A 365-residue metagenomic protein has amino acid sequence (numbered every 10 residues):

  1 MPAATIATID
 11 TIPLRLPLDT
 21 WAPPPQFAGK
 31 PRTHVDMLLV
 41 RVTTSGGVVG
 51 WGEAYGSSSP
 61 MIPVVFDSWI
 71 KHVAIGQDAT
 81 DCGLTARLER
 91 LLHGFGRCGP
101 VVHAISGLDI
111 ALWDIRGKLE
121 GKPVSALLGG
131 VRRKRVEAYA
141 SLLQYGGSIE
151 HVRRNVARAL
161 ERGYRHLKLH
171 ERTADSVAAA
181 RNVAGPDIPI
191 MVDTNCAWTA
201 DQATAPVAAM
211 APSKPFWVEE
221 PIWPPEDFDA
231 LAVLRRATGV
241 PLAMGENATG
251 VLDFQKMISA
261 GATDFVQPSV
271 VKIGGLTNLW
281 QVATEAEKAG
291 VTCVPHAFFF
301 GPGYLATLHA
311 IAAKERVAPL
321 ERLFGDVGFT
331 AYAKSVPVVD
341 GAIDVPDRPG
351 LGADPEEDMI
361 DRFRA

Functional and structural regions predicted by a protein language model:
M1-V49, V65-D67, T85, A157 (+1 more regions): Non-catalytic terminal accessory/regulatory regions of metabolic enzymes
P2-W21, R32-M37, L108, V282 (+1 more regions): Flexible C-terminal active-site loop/helix
I6, G47, I70, L108 (+7 more regions): Conserved, mostly hydrophobic/aromatic
I9, T43-L119: Metal- or metallocofactor-binding catalytic centers and their adjacent structured scaffolds across diverse enzyme
F95, E120-Q144, A180, G185-D187 (+2 more regions): N-terminal small/glycine-rich loop or linker at the start of catalytic domains across soluble metabolic enzymes
V136-H151, T194-T199, A243: Active-site mouth loops of central-metabolism enzymes
L169, A174-P302, P337-V338: Catalytic core of soluble alpha/beta enzymes
